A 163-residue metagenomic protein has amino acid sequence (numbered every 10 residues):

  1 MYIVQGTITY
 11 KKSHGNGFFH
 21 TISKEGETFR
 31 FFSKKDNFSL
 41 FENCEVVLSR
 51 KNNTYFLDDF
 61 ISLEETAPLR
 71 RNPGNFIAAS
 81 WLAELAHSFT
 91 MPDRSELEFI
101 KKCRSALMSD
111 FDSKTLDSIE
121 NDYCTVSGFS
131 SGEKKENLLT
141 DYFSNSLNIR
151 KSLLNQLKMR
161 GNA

Functional and structural regions predicted by a protein language model:
M1-A163: Non-catalytic alpha-helical scaffolds and adjoining flexible linkers that form interface surfaces for assembly
